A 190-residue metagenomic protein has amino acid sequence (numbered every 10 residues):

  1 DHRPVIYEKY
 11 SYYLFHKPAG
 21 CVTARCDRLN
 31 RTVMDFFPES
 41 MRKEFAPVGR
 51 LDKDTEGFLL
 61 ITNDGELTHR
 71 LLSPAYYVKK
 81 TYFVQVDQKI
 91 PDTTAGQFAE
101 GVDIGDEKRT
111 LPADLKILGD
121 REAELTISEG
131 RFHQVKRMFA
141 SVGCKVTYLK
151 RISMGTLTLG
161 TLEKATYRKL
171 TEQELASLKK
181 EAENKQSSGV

Functional and structural regions predicted by a protein language model:
D1-V190: Basic, flexible Lys/Arg- and Gly-enriched helix-loop patches that mediate nucleic-acid binding at interfaces with rRNA
